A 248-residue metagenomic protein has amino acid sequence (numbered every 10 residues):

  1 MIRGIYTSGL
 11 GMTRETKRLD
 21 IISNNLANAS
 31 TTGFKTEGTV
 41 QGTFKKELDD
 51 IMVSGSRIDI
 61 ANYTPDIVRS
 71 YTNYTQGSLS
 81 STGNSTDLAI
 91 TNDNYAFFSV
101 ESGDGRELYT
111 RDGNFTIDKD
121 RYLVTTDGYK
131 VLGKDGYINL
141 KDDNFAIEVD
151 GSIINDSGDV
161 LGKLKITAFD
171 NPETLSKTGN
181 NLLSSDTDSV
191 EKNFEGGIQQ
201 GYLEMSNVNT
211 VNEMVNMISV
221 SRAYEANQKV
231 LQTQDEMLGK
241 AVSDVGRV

Functional and structural regions predicted by a protein language model:
M1-V248: Amphipathic alpha-helical polymerization modules
